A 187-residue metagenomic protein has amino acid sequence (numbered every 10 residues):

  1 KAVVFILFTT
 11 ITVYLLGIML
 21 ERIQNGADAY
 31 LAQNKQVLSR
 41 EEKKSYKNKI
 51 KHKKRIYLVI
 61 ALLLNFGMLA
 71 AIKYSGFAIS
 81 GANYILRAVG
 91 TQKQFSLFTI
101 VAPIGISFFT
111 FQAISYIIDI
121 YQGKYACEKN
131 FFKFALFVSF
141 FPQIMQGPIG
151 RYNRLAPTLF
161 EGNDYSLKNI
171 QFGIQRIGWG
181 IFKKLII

Functional and structural regions predicted by a protein language model:
K1-I187: Membrane-embedded transmembrane alpha-helical bundles that form the catalytic cores of multi-pass lipid-modifying
